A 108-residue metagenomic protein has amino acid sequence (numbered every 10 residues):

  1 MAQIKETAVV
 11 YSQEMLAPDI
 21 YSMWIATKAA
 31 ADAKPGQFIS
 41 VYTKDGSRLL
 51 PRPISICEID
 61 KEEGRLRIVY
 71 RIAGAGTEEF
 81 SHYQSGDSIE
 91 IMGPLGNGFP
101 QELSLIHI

Functional and structural regions predicted by a protein language model:
A2-Q84: Ferredoxin-reductase
K44-R48, G93-G98: Short, charged beta-turn/beta-strand-edge "cap" motif at the junction between a beta-strand and an adjacent loop
Q101-S104: Short helix-loop-beta connector
I106-I108: Conserved small/polar residues in nucleotide/adenosyl-binding loops
